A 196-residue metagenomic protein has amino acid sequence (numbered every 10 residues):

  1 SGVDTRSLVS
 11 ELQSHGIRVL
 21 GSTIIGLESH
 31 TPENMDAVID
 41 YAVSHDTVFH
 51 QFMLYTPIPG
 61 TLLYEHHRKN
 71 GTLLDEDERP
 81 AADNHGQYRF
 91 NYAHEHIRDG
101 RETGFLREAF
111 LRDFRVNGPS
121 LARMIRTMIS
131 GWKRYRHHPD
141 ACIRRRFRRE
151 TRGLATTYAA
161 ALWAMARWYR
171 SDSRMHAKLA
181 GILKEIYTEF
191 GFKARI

Functional and structural regions predicted by a protein language model:
S1-R136: A structural motif corresponding to the C-terminal lobe/cap of the Radical SAM core domain
D83-I196: Radical SAM enzyme core and accessory elements
